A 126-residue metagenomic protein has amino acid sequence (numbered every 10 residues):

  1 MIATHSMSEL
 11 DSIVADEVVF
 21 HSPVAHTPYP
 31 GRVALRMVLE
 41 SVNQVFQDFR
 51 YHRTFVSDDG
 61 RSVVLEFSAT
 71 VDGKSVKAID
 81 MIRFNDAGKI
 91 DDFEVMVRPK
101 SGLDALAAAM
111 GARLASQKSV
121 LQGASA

Functional and structural regions predicted by a protein language model:
M1-A126: C-terminal and inter-domain tail/linker signature
